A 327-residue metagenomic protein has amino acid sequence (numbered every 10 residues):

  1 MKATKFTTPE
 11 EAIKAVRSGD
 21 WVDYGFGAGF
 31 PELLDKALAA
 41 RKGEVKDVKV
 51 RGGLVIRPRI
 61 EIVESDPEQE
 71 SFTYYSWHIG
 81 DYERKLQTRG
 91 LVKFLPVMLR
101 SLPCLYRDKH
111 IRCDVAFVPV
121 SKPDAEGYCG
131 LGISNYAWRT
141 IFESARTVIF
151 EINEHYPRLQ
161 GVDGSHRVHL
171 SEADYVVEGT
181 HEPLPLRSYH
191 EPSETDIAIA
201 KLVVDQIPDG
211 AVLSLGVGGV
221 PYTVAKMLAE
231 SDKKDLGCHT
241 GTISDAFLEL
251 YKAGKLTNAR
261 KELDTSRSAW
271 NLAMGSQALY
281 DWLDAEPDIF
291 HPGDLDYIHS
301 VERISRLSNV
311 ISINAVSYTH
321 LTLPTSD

Functional and structural regions predicted by a protein language model:
K2, A315-V316: Non-transmembrane, aqueous-exposed alpha-helical and coiled segments at domain scale
K2-T257, K261-P292: Metallocofactor- and cofactor-centric catalytic cores in central/energy metabolism, strongly enriched
V120, Y297-H299: Short Pro/Gly-enriched beta-strand edge/turn motifs at strand-loop
P221, T325-S326: Short hydrophobic/aromatic residue motifs in ordered secondary structure
R303-N314: Structured beta-strand/loop patches that form or line metal/cofactor-binding pockets in enzymes
T319-T325: Conserved small/polar residues in nucleotide/adenosyl-binding loops
